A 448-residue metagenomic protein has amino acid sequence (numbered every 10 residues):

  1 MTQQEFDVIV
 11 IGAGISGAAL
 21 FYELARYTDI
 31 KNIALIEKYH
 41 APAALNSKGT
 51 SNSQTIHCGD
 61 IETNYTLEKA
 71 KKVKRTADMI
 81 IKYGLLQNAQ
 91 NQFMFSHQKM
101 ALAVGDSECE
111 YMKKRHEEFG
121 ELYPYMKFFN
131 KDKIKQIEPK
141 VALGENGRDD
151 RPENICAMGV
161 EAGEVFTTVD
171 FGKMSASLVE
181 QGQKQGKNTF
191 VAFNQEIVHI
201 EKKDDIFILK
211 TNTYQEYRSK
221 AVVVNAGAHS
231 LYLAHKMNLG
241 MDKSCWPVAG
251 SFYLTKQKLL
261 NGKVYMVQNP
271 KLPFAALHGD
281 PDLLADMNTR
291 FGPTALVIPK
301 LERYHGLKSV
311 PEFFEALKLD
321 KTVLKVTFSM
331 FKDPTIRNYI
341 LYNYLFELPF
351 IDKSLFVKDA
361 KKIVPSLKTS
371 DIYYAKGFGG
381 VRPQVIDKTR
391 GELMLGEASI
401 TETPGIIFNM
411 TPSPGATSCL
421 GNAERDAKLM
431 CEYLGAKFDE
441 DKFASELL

Functional and structural regions predicted by a protein language model:
F6-A34: N-terminal Rossmann-like FAD-binding beta1-loop-alpha1 element of flavoenzymes
A19, I200-D205, K210, Y214-E312: Flavin-dependent oxidoreductases
R26-G49: Glycine-rich FAD pyrophosphate-binding loop
S53-L143, I298-K300, Y304-V310: Dinucleotide-binding Rossmann-like beta1-alpha1 core, especially the glycine-rich loop that anchors the ADP
E68-K74, L102-Y111, V160-Q181, A192 (+2 more regions): Short beta-strand to alpha-helix junction loop
D106-E180, K184-Q185, A192, F314-F331: Flavin (FAD/FMN) cofactor-binding and adjacent substrate-gating region of FAD-dependent oxidoreductase domains
C156-A221, S418-C431: Helical element adjacent to the flavin cofactor pocket in flavoenzyme catalytic cores
A316-F438: C-terminal catalytic lobe of FAD-dependent flavoproteins
